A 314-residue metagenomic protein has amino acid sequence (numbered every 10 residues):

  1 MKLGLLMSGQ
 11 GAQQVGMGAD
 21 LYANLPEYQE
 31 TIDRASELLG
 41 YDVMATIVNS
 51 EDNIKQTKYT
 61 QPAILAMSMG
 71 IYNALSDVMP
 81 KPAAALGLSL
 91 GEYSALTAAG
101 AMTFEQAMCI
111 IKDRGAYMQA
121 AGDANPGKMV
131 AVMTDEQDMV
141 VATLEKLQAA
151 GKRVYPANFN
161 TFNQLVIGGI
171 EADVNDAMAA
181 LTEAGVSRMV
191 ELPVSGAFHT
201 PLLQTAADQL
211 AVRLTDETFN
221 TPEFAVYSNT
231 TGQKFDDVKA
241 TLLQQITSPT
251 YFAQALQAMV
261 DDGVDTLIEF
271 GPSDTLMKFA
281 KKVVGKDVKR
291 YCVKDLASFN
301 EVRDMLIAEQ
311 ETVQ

Functional and structural regions predicted by a protein language model:
K2-D77, T218-Q314: Acyltransferase/transacylase module recognition
G4, A85-G87, A107, P156 (+1 more regions): Short glycine-aspartate micro-motif
G11-A12, G100-A240, Q244-Q245: Alpha/beta catalytic cores of group-transfer enzymes, especially the acyltransferase/condensing modules of polyketide
I47-I54, S94-A95, R188-L192: A short small-residue
P62-A131: Gly/Ser-rich oxyanion-binding loop with an adjacent helix/lid that shapes the negatively charged ligand pocket
A66, G87, G168-G169, E269: Short beta-strand scaffold positions
A83, S187, D265-T266: Short acidic/polar active-site loop segments enriched in Thr and Asp
L90, F159, P272: Short, well-ordered beta-to-alpha junction loops that form the rim of enzyme active sites and present histidine/acidic
